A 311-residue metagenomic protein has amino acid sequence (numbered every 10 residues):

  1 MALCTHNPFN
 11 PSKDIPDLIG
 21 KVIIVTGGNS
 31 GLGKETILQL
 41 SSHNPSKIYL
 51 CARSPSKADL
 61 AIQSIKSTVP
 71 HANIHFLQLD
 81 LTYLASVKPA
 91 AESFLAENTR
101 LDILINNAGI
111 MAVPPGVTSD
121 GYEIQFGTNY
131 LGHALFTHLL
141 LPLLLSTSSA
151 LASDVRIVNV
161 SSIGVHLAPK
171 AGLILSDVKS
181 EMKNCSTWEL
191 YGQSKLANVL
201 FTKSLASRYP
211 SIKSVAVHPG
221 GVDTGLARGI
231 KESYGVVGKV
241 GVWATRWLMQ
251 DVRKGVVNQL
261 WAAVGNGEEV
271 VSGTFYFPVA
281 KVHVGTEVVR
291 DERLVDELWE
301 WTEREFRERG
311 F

Functional and structural regions predicted by a protein language model:
A2-K231, R309-F311: Rossmann-fold NAD(P)H-dependent dehydrogenase/reductase core
D59-I62, K203, V256, L260-A263 (+2 more regions): Residues within alpha-helical segments
V87, S194, K239-V282, E292-L294: C-terminal helical subdomain
S180-E181, S233-W243: A short C-terminal helix-loop "cap" of Rossmann-like NAD(P)-dependent dehydrogenase/epimerase domains
S207, E232, G265-E268, R304 (+1 more regions): Short, well-ordered loop/turn and helix-capping segments at boundaries between secondary-structure elements and domains
R228, V288-V289: Short glycine/threonine-rich loop-to-helix capping motif typified by GTGT followed within a few residues by an Asp-Pro
H283-E287: C-terminal "lid/loop" region of Rossmann-like NAD(P)-dependent oxidoreductases
R293, E300-F311: C-terminal helix/juxtamembrane-tail motif
